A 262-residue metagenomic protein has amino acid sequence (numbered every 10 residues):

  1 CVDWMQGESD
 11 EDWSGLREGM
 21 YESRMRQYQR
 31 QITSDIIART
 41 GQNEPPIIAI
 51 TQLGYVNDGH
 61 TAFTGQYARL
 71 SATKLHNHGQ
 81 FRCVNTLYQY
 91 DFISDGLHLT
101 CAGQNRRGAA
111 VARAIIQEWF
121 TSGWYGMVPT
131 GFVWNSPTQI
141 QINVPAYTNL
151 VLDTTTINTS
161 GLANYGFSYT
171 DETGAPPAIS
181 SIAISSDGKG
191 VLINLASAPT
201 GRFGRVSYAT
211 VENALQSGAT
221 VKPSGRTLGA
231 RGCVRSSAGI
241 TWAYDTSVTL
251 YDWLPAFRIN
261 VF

Functional and structural regions predicted by a protein language model:
C1-F262: Cell-envelope and extracellular/periplasmic
